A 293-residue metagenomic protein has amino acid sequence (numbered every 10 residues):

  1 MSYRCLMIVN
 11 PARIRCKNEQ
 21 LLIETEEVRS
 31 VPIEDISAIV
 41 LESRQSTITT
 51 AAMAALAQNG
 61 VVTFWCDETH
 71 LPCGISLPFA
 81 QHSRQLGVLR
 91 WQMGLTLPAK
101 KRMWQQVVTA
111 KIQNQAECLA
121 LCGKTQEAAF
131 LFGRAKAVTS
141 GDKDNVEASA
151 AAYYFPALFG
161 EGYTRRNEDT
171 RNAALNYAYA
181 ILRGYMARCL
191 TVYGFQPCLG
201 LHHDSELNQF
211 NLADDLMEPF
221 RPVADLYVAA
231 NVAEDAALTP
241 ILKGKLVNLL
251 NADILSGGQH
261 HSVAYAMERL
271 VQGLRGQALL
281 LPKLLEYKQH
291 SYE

Functional and structural regions predicted by a protein language model:
S2-L6, P11-A12, E26, Q58 (+1 more regions): Active-site helix-to-loop segments that bind/position phosphate- or nucleotide-bearing substrates and donors across
I8-T50, A54: N-terminal ordered "arm"
E34-R84: Glycine/small-residue-rich interface belts in oligomeric ring/scaffold proteins and their assembly partners
